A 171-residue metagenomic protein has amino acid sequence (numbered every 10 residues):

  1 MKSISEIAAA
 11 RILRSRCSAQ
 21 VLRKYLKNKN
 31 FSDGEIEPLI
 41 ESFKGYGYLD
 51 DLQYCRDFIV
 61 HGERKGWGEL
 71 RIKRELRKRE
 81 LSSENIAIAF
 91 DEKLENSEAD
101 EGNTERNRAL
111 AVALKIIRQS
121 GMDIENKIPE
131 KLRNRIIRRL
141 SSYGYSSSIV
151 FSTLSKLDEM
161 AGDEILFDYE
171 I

Functional and structural regions predicted by a protein language model:
M1-I171: An alpha-helical, amphipathic repeat domain used for nucleic-acid recognition, typified by the mTERF helical solenoid
